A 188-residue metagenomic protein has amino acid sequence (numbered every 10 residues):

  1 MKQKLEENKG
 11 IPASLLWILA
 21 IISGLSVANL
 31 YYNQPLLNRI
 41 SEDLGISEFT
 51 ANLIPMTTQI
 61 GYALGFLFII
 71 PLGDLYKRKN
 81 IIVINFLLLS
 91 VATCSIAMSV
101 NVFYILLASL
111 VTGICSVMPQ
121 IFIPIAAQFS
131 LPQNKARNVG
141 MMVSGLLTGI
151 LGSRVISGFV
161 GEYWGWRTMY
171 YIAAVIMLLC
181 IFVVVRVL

Functional and structural regions predicted by a protein language model:
M1-I22: Cytosolic juxtamembrane N-terminal segment immediately preceding the first transmembrane helix of multi-pass
I21-E48: Extracytoplasmic
Y31, Q59-L67, V117, I150-L151: Residue-level signature of mid-helix packing/kink "hotspots" within the transmembrane helices of 12-pass Major
R39, I70-P71, F159: Membrane-interface helix termini in secondary transporters
L64-V102: Conserved MFS/SLC helix-loop-helix module at the cytosolic interface between two early adjacent transmembrane helices
A92-I96, T112, V184: MFS-fold secondary transporters
Y104, M141-R186: Helix-loop-helix hairpin linking two adjacent transmembrane segments in secondary transporters
A108-S144: Cytoplasmic helix-loop-helix junction between adjacent transmembrane helices in 12-TM secondary transporters
